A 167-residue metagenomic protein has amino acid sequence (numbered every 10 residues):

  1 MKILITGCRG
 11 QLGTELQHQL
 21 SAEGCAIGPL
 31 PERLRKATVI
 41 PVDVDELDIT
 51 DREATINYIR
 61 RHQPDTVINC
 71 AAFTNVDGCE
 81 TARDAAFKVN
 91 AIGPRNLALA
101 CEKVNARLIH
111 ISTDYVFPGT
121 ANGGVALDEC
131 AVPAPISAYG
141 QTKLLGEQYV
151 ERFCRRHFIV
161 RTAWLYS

Functional and structural regions predicted by a protein language model:
M1-A26: N-terminal Rossmann NAD(P)H-binding glycine-rich loop of SDR-like oxidoreductase domains
T6, V42, V67-A71, L108-T113 (+2 more regions): SDR active-site strand-loop-helix element
G24-K36: Intrinsically disordered, low-complexity Ser/Thr- and acidic-rich flexible linkers and loops, especially at boundaries
T38-E53: Rossmann-fold cofactor-recognition segment
I49-V89: NAD(P)H-binding glycine-rich loop region in Rossmannoid oxidoreductase-like domains and their noncatalytic homologs
H62, K103-V104, F153: Helix C-cap/helix->beta junction micro-motif
T81-I109: NAD(P)-cofactor binding segment of oxidoreductase domains
K88, I92-N96, V116-V160, W164-S167: Catalytic helix-loop patch of NAD(P)-dependent Rossmann-fold dehydrogenases
